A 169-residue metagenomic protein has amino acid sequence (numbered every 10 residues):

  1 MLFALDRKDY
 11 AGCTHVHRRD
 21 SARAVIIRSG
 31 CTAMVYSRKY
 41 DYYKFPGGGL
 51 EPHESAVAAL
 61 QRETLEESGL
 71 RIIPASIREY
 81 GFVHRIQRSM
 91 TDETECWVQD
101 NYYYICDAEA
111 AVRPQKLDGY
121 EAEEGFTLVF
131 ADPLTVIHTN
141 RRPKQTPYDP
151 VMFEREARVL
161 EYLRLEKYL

Functional and structural regions predicted by a protein language model:
M1-R23: Acidic, metal-coordinating catalytic segment for phosphate/diphosphate chemistry, firing primarily on the Nudix
V16, Y42-Y43, R85-R88: Short, solvent-exposed loop/turn segments at secondary-structure junctions
V16-R18, E93-D100, Y120-G125: A generic structural micro-feature
I27-E67, R71: Conserved Nudix-box catalytic region and its N-terminal flanking loop in Nudix hydrolases and closely related
Y42, V112-L169: Nudix hydrolase/Nudix homology domain
L50, V83, A108, P133-V136: Hydrophobic pocket-lining residues within nucleotide cofactor-binding pockets
R71-F82: A short coil-to-beta-strand element that immediately follows conserved catalytic motifs
R85-Q115, V129: Active-site-adjacent beta-strand/loop module that shapes the phosphate/pyrophosphate-binding cleft
